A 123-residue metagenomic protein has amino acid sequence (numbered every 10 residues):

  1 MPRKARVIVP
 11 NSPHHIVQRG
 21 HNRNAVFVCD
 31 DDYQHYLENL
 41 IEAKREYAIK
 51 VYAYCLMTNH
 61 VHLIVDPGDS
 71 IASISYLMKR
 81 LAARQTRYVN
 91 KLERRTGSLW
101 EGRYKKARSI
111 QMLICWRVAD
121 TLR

Functional and structural regions predicted by a protein language model:
M1-R123: Short catalytic/metal-binding and nucleic-acid-binding patches
